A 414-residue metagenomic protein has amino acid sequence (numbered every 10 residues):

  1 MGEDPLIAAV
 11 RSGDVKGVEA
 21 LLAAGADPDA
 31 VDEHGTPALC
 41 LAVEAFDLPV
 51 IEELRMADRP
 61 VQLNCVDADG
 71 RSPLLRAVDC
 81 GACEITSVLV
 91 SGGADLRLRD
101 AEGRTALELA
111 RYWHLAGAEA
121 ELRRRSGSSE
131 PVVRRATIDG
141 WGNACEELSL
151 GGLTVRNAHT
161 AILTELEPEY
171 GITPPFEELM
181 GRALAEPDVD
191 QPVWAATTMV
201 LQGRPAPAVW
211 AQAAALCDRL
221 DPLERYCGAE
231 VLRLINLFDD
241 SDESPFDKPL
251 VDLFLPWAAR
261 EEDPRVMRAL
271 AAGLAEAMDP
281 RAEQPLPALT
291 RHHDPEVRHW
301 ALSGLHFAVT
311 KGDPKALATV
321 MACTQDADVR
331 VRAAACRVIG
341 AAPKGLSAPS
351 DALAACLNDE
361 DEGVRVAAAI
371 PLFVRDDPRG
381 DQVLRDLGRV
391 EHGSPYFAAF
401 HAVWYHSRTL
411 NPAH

Functional and structural regions predicted by a protein language model:
M1-A8, V31-P37, V66-S72, R99-T105 (+1 more regions): Ankyrin-repeat boundary/"N-cap" motif
P5-L6, A38-A42, P73-A77, A106-A110 (+2 more regions): Ankyrin-repeat helix-start
A8-G13, L41-D47, R76-A82, L109-A116: Ankyrin repeat A-helix N-terminal signature
D14-L22, F46-M56, A82-V90, L115-R123: Ankyrin repeat structural motif
A23, R59-N64, V90, T173-M180 (+7 more regions): Amphipathic alpha-helical scaffolding segments comprising HEAT/armadillo-like alpha-solenoid repeats
P28, V61-L63, L96: Ankyrin-repeat inter-repeat connecting loop/turn
P222-L223, D263-R265, P280, P295-E296 (+3 more regions): Alpha-helix N-cap/helix-start positions at coil->helix boundaries
